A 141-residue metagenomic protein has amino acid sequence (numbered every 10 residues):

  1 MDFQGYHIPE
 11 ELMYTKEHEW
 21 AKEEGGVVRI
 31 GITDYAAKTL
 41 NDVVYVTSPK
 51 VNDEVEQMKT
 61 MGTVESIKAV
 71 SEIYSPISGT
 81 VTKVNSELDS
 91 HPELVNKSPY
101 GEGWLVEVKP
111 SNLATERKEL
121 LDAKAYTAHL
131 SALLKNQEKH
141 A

Functional and structural regions predicted by a protein language model:
M1-Q57, K97, E102-N112, E119-A141: Acidic, low-complexity mobile loops and tails
T15, E19-A21, V28, A36 (+4 more regions): Small-side-chain structural scaffolding
E23-G26, V84-S90, T115: Short, conserved beta-turn/loop elements at beta-strand boundaries and strand-helix junctions
P49-V64, S75, T80-T82: Short, well-structured beta-strand-loop connectors
I67-E102: Mid-chain, well-packed structural core segment of small domains
V70, A114-R117: Short beta-strands and strand-coil junctions in structured, solvent-facing domains, enriched
